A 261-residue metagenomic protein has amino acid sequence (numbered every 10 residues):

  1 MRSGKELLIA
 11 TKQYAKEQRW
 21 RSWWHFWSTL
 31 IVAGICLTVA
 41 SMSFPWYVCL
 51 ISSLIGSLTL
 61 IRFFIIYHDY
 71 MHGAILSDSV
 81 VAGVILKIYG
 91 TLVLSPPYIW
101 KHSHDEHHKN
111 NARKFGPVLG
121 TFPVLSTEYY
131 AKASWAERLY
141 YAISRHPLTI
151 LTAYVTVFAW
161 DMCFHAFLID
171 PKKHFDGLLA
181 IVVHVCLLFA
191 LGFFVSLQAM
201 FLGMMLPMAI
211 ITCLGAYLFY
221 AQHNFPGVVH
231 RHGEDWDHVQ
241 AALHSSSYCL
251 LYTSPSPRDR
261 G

Functional and structural regions predicted by a protein language model:
M1-W46: Topogenic membrane-insertion module of multi-pass membrane proteins
K12, K16, D69-G73, A166-P171: Transmembrane alpha-helical segments that serve as helix-helix packing and pore/cofactor-lining elements in multipass
L37, L50-I55, V118-L251: Hydrophobic transmembrane alpha-helical segments that form the core helix bundle of multi-pass membrane enzymes
S43-I65, I88-P97: Membrane-embedded alpha-helical segments that form the functional core of polytopic membrane enzymes, especially those
F44-L50, S77-V84, S196-A199: Membrane-helix interface segments
F64-H72, W100-A112, F219-G227, S254: Histidine-centered catalytic micro-motifs
M71-Y141: Intramembrane catalytic core of multi-pass membrane enzymes that act on lipidic substrates
Y252-G261: Conserved small/polar residues in nucleotide/adenosyl-binding loops
